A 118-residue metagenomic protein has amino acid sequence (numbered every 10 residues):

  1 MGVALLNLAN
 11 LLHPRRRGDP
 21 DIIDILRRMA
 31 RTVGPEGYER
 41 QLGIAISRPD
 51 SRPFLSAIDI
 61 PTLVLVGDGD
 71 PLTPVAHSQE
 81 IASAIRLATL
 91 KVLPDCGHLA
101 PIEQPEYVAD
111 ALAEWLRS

Functional and structural regions predicted by a protein language model:
M1-A57: Conserved alpha/beta-hydrolase catalytic His-Asp/Glu region
N7, L26, L42, I81 (+2 more regions): Hydrophobic "lid"/C-terminal helical patch of Rossmann-like NAD(P)-dependent dehydrogenase/epimerase domains
D21, P53, A76, E80 (+1 more regions): Generic recognition of short, well-ordered alpha-helical segments
A30, D70-T73, G97-A100: Glycosyltransferase donor-binding loop in the core domain
F54, P61-L63, R86-T89: Structural signature of beta-strand start/N-cap positions in the alpha/beta core of ABC transporter nucleotide-binding
I58, V64-V66, D70: Short beta-strand/loop motif that positions the catalytic acidic residue of the alpha/beta-hydrolase fold
I60, P74-S83: Short alpha-helix in the alpha/beta-hydrolase fold that links the catalytic acid
R86-S118: Catalytic active-site module of serine/aspartate enzymes centered on a nucleophile-bearing elbow/loop
